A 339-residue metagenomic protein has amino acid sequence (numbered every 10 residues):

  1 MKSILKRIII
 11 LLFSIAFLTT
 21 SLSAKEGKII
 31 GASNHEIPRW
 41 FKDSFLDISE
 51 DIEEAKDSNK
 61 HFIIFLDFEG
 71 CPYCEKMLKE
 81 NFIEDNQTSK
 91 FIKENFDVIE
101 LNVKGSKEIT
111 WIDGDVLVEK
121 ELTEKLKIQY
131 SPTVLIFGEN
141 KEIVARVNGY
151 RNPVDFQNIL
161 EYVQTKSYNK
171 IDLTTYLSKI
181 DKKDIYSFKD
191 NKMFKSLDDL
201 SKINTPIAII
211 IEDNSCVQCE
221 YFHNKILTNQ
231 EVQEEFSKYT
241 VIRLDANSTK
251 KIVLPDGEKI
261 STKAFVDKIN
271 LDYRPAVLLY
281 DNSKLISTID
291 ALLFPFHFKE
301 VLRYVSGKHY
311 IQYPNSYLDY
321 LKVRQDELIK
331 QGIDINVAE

Functional and structural regions predicted by a protein language model:
M1-K2, S23: Short linear, low-complexity motifs centered on an aromatic residue
K2-I9: Bacterial N-terminal signal peptides that target proteins for export
I10-T20: Bacterial N-terminal signal peptides
L22-F62, F68-S89, V103-K107, W111-K125 (+2 more regions): Proteins that catalyze or organize thiol-disulfide redox chemistry and the adjacent proteostasis machinery handling
